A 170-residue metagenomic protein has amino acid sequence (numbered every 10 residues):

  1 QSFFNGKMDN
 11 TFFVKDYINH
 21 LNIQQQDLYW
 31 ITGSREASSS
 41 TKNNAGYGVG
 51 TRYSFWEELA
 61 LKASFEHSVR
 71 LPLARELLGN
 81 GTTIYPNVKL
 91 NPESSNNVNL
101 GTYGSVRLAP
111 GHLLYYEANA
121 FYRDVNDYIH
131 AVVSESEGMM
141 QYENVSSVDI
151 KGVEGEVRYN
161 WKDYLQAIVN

Functional and structural regions predicted by a protein language model:
Q1, L28-S38, T82-L90, G138-N144 (+1 more regions): Extracellular loop and loop/strand-boundary signature of outer-membrane beta-barrel proteins
Q1-L59, L71, L165: Signature of Gram-negative outer-membrane beta-barrel scaffolds
Q1-S2, V49-Y53, L100-G104, G155-Y159 (+1 more regions): Residues on the lipid-exposed face of transmembrane beta-strands in outer-membrane beta-barrel proteins
D9-F13, G48, A60-K62, N99 (+3 more regions): Residue-level detector of the transmembrane beta-barrel scaffold of outer-membrane proteins
F13-N19, E66-S68, Y103-S105, N119-R123 (+2 more regions): Outer-membrane beta-barrel pore domains and translocons
N22-I31, A74-G81, Y128-S136: Outer-membrane beta-barrel translocator domains and adjoining extracellular loop/strand segments of Gram-negative
S54, L61-E66, P92-K151: Membrane-embedded beta-barrel scaffold of Gram-negative outer-membrane proteins
V145-D149, D163-N170: C-terminal extracellular loops and terminal segments of Gram-negative outer membrane beta-barrel proteins
